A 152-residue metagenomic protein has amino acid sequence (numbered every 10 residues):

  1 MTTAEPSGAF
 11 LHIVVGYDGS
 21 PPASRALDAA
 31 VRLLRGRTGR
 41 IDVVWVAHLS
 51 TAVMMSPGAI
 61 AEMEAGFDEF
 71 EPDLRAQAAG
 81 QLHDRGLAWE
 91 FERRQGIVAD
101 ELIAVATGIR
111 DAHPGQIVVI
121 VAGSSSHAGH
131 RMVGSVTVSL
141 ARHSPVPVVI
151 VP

Functional and structural regions predicted by a protein language model:
M1-G8, G80-I120, H127: Structural beta-alpha unit
T2-P57: Small/aliphatic-rich secondary-structure junction motif
D42-V44, E90-R94, V149: General small-molecule cofactor/ligand-binding pocket signal
W45, A122-S125, P152: Short secondary-structure boundary segments
G58-E62, G108-R110, V121, V138: Short, hinge-like loop/turn segments at secondary-structure boundaries
I60-D73: A short acidic, glycine-rich active-site loop that binds or catalyzes chemistry on phosphate/adenosine moieties
I120-H143: Glycine-rich, Arg-bearing micro-motifs that act as flexible, cationic patches
H143-P152: Short, flexible loop segments at boundaries between secondary-structure elements
